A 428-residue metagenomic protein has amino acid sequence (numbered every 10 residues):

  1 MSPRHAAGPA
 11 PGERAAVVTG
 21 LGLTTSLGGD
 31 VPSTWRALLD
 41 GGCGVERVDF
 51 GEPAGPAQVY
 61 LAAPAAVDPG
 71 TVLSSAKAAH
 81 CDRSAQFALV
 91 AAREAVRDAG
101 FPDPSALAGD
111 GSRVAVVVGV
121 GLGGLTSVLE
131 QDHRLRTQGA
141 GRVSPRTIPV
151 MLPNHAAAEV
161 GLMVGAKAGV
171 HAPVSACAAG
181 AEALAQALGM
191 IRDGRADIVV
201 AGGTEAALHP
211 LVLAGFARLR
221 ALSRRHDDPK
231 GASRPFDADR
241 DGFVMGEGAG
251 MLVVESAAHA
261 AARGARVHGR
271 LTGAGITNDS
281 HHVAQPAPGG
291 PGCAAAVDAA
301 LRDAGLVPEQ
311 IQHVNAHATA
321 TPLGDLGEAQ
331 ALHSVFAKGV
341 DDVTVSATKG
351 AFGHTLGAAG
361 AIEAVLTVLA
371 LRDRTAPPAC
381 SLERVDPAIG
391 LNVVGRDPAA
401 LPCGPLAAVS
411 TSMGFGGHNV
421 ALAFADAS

Functional and structural regions predicted by a protein language model:
M1-K77, A99, V120, A258-R270 (+2 more regions): ACP-dependent fatty acid/polyketide chain-elongation machinery
M1-V18, P104-G111, A304-Q310, D341 (+1 more regions): Flexible, low-complexity linker/loop segments at domain and module junctions
R4, G8-E13, R47-V90, V96 (+5 more regions): Conserved catalytic cysteine-centered active-site region of acyl-thioester-dependent Claisen-condensing enzymes
A15-T19, C43-E46, D227-A304, Q312-H313: Condensing-enzyme catalytic core mediating Claisen C-C bond formation in acyl metabolism
G20, L38, A92, V116 (+12 more regions): Conserved small-residue
A88-A99, A156, A183, S256 (+4 more regions): Short, well-ordered amphipathic alpha-helical segments that serve as non-catalytic structural scaffolds within diverse
A95-D110, A260-V267, A296-H313, V335-G339: Phosphate/pyrophosphate-binding loops at sites that engage ATP/ADP/AMP, CoA/4′-phosphopantetheine, polyphosphate
R195-D241, A274-P288, A316-L326, D342-N392: Acyl-CoA/ACP chain-elongation machinery
